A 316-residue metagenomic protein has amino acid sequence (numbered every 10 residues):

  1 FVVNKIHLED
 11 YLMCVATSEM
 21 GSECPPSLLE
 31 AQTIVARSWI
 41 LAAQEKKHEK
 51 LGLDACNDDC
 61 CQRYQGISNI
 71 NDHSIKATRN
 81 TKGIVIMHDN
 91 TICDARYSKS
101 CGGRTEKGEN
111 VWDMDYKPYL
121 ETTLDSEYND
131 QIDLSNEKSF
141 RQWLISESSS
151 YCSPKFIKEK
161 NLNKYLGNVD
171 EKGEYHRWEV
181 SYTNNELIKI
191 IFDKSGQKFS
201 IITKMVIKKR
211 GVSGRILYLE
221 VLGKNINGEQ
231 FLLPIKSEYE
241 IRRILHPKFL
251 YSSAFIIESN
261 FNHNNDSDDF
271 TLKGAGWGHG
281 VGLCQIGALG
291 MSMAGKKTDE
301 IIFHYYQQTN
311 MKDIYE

Functional and structural regions predicted by a protein language model:
F1-E316: Conserved, single-site charged/polar hotspot
